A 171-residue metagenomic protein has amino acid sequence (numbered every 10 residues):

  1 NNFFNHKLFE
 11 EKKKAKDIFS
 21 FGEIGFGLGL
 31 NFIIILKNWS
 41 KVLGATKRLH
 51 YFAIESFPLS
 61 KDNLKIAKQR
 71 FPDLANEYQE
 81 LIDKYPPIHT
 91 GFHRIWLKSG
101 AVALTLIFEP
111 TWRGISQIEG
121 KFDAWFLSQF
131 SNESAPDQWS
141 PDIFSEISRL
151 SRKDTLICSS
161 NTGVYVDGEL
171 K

Functional and structural regions predicted by a protein language model:
F3-P87: SAM cofactor-binding core of SAM-dependent methyltransferases, primarily the Rossmann-like beta-alpha-beta module
T46-L49, L150-T155: A short helix->loop->beta-strand "cap" motif at the edges of active sites that frequently abuts
K65-I118: S-adenosyl-L-methionine
L104-L106, G120-Q129: Short SAM/SAH-binding signature in class I
F126, D154-N161: Conserved beta-strand signature within the Rossmann-like core of class I S-adenosyl-L-methionine
D137-K153: A short glycine-rich, Lys/Arg-flanked "PGG" loop and its adjoining helix->strand segment in the class I
T162-K171: Class I S-adenosyl-L-methionine
